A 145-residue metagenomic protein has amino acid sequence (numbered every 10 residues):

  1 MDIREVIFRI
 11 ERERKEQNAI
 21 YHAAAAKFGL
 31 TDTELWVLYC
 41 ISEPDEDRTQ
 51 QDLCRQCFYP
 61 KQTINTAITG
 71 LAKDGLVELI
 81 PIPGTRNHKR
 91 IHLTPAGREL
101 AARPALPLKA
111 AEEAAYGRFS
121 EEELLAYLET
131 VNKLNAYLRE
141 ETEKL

Functional and structural regions predicted by a protein language model:
M1-F28: N-terminal leader segment of winged-helix/HTH proteins
E11, Y39-D45, A105, N132: Short, locally clustered residues in the helix-turn-helix/winged-helix DNA-binding domain
A19-T63: N-terminal helix-turn-helix DNA-binding core of bacterial DNA-binding proteins
A23, T66, G70, D74 (+1 more regions): Alpha-helical DNA-recognition elements
T69-E129: Charged, amphipathic alpha-helical coiled-coil/dimerization segments
E122-L145: C-terminal regulatory/oligomerization modules of transcriptional regulators
